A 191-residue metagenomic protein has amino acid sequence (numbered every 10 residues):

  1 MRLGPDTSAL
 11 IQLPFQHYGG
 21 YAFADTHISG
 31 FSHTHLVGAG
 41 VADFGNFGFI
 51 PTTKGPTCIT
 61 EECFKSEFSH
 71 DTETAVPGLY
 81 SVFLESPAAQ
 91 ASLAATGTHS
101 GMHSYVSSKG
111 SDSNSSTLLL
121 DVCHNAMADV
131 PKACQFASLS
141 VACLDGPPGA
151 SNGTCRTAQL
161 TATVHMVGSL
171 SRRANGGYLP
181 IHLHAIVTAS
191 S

Functional and structural regions predicted by a protein language model:
M1-S191: Accessory carbohydrate-recognition regions in carbohydrate-active enzymes
